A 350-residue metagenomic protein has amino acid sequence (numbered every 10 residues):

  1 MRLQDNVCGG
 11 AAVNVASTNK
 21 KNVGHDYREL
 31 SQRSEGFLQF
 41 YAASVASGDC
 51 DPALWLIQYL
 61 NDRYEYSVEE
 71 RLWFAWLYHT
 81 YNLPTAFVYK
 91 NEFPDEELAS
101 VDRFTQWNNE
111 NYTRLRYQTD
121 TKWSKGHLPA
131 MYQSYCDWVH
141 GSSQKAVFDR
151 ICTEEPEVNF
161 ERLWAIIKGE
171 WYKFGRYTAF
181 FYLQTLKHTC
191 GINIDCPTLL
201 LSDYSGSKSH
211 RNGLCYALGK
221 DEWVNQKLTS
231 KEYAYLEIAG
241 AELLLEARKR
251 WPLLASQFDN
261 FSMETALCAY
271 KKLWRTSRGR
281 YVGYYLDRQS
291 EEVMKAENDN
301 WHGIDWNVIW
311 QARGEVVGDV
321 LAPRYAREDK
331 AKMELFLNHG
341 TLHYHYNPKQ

Functional and structural regions predicted by a protein language model:
M1-N61, Q144-R162, F180, Q184-Q350: C-terminal accessory module of base-excision DNA glycosylases/AP lyases that mediates lesion recognition and DNA
Q32-N108, I151-Y172: Extended, structured, electrostatic nucleic-acid-contact surfaces
E65, E69-A75, E110-T121, K220-W223: Basic, alpha-helical nucleic-acid-contacting "clamp/cap" segments
W76, M131-H140, L186, L267-A269: Generic hydrophobic, helix-prone segments enriched in Leu/Val/Ile
L83-G141: Long, charge-rich intrinsically disordered scaffolds of nucleic-acid metabolism proteins
Y117-Y172: Helix-hairpin-helix/helix-loop-helix acidic hairpins
